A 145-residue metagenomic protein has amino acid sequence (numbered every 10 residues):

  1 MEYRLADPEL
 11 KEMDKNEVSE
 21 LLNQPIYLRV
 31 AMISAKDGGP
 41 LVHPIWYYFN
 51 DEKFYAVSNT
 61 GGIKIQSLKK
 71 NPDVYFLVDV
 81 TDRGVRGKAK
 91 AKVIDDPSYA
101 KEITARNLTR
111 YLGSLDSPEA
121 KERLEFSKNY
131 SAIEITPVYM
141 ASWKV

Functional and structural regions predicted by a protein language model:
M1-M13, G84-V145: Charged, gly/pro-rich active-site loop segments
D7-R29: Short, basic/aromatic recognition patches
D14-E17, L41-H43, G61, E119-K121: A generic local structural motif
P25-T60, V74-L77, G87: Short beta-strand segments
I26-Y27, D73, L112, M140: Generic structural signal for secondary-structure transition and capping sites
